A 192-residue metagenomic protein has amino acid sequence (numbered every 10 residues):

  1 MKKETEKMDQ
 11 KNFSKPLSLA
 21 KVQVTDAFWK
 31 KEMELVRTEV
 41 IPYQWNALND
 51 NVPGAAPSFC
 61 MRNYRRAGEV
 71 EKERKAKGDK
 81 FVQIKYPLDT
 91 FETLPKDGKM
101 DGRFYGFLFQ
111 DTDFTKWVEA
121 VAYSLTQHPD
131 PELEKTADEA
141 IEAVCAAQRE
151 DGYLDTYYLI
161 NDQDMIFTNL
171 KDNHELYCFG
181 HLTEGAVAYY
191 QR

Functional and structural regions predicted by a protein language model:
K2-R192: Glycan-recognition and catalytic cores of secretory/periplasmic carbohydrate-active enzymes
